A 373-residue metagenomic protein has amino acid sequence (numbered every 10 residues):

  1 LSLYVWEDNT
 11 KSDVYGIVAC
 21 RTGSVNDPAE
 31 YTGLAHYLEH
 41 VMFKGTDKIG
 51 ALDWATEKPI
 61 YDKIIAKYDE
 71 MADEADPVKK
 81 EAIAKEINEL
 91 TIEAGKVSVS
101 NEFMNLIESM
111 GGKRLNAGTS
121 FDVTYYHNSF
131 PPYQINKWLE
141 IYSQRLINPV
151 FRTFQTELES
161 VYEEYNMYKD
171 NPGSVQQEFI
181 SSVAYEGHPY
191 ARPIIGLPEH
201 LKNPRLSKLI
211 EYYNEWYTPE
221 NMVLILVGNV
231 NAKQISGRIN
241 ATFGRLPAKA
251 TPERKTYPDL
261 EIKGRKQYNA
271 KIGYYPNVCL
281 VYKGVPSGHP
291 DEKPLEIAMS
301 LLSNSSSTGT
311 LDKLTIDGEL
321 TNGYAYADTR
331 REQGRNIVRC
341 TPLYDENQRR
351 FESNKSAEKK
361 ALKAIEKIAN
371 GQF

Functional and structural regions predicted by a protein language model:
L1-V5: A short loop-to-beta-strand scaffold at the N-terminal edge of the catalytic core in hydrolase folds
W6, K11-D27, G33-A35, K48-Q144 (+4 more regions): M16 family metallopeptidases and their MPP-like homologs
H40-G50: Catalytic Zn2+-binding segment of zinc metalloproteases
V41, I141, R145, E164 (+8 more regions): Generic, well-ordered alpha-helical scaffold segments in large soluble proteins
P149-T153, N166-K169, E186-I194, V223-P286: An aromatic/glycine/proline-enriched structural segment found at the starts of mature extracellular/organellar domains
